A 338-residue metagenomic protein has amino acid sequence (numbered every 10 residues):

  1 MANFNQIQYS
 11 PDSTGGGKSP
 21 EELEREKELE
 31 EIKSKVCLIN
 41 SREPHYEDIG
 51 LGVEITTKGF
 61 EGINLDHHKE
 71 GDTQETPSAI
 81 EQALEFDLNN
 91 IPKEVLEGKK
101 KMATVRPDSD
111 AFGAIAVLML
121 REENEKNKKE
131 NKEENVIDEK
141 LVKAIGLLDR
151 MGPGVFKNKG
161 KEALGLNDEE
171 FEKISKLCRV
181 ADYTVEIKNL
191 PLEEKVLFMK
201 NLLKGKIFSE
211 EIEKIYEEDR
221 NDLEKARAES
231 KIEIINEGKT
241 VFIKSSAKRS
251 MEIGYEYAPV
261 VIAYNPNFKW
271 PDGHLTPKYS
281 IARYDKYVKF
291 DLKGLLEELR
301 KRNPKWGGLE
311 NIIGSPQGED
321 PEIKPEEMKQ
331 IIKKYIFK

Functional and structural regions predicted by a protein language model:
A2-K200, K206, E210, E224-E229 (+1 more regions): Replace "Mg2+/Mn2+-dependent" with "divalent metal-dependent
